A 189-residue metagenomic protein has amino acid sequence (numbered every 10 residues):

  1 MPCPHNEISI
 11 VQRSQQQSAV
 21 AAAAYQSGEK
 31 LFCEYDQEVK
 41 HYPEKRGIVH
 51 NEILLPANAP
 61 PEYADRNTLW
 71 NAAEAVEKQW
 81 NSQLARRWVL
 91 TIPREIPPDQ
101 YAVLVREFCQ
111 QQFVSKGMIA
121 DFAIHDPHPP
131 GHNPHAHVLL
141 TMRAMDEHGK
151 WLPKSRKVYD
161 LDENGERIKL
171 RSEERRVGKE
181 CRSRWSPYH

Functional and structural regions predicted by a protein language model:
M1-R182: N-terminal nicking endonuclease/strand-transfer module with a His-rich metal-binding environment and a catalytic Tyr
